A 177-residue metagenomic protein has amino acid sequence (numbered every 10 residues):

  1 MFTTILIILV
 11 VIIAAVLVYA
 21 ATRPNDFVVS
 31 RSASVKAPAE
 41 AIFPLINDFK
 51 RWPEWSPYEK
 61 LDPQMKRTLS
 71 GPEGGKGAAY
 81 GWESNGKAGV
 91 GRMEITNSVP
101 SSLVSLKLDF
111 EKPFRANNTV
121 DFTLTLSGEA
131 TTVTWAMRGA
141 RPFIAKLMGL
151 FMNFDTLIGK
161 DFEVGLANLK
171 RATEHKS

Functional and structural regions predicted by a protein language model:
T3-E73: Hydrophobic ligand-binding cavity/cleft-lining segments
V29-S30, A88-M93, R115-D121: Short, surface-exposed coil-to-beta transition loops
P38, S98-S101: Residue-level recognition of beta-strand microenvironments
A39, I46-W52, R92, D121 (+1 more regions): Extracytoplasmic/secreted envelope proteins and their assembly/folding machinery, especially bacterial periplasmic
R67-T68, K170-S177: Short, highly charged C-terminal tails/helix-capping segments
L69-K76, N97-V99, T123: Flexible, solvent-exposed loop/hinge segments and secondary-structure transition points
A78-N85, S105-E111: Short beta-strand segments that buttress and anchor functional surface loops
T96-N97, S105-V164, L169-R171: Beta-strand/loop substructures that line and gate deep hydrophobic ligand-binding cavities in soluble
